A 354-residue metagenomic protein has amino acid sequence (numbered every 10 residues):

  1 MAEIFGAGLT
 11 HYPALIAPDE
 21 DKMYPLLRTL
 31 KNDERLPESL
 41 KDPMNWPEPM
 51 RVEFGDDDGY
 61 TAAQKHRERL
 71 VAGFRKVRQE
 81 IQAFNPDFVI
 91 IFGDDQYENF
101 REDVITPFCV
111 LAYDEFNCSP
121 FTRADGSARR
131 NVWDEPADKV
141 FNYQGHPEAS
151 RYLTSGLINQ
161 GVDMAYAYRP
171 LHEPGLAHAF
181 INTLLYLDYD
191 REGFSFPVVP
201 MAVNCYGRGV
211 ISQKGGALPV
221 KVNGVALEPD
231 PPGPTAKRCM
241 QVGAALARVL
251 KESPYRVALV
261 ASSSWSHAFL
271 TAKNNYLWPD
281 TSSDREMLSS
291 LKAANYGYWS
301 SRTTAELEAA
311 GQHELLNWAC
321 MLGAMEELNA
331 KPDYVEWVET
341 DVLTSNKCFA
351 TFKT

Functional and structural regions predicted by a protein language model:
M1-F84, T106-Q241, E252, T271-T354: Flexible, D/E/H-enriched segments
P13, D94-Q96, C205, W265: Acidic, glycine-rich active-site loops and adjacent beta-strand->loop/helix elements that engage anionic groups
V71-A72, F84, G93-Q96, V249 (+1 more regions): Short HxH-centered metal-ligating active-site micro-motif
D87-G93, M201, Y255-W265: Beta-strand elements within well-structured catalytic alpha/beta cores of enzymes that handle phosphate/sulfate esters
R101: Active-site pocket-lining segments that scaffold enzyme catalytic pockets across diverse folds
Q241-V257: Short, hydrophobic/aliphatic alpha-helical segments
A268: Active-site alpha-helical segments that house and flank conserved acidic catalytic motifs for diphosphate chemistry
